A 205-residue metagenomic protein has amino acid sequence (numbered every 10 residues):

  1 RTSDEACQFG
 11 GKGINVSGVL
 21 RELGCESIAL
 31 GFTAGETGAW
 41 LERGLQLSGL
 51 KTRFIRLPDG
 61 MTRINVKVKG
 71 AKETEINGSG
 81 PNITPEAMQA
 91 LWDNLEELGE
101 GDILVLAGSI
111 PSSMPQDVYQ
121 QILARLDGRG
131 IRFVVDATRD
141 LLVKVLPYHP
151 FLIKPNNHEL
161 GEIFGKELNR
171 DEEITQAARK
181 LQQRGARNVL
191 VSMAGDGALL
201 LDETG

Functional and structural regions predicted by a protein language model:
T2-M61: Substrate-binding N-lobe of the ribokinase-like
L57, K67-E100: Conserved phosphate-binding/catalytic loop of the ribokinase/pfkB sugar-kinase fold
K69-K72, L201-G205: Short acidic-glycine loop/turn motifs at beta-strand connectors
E75-E86, L106-S113, D127-R132, F164-E167: Flexible, glycine/proline-enriched loop segments at strand-loop-helix junctions that form or flank small-ligand binding
E75-N77, G101-S109, D136, K154-E159: Short beta-strands and strand-loop turn motifs
L98-I103, H149: Short acidic/histidine-rich motifs immediately flanking catalytic phosphotransfer sites in two-component signaling
Q116-T204: Conserved phosphate/ATP/ADP-binding segment of small-molecule kinases
